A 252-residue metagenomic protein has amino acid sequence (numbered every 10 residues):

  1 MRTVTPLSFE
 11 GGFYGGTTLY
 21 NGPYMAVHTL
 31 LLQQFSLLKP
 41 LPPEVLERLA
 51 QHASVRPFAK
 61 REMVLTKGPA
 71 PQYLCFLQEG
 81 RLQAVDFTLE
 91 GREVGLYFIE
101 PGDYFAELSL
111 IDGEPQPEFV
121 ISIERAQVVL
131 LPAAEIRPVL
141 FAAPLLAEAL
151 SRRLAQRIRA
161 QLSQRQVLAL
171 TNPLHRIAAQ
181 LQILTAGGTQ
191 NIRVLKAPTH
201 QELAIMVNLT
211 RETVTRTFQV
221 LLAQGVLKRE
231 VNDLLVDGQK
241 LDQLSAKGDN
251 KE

Functional and structural regions predicted by a protein language model:
G12-A59, S109-I111: Cyclic nucleotide-binding regulatory module and flanking cytosolic helices
L37, E62-E124: Cyclic nucleotide-binding regulatory domains
V45, Y97-A155, R159: Cyclic-nucleotide recognition modules
E118, R137-F141, A160-L170, G187-Q190: Short helix-to-loop capping/linker segments positioned immediately adjacent to catalytic or ligand/cofactor-binding
L162, A169, P173-R176, Q180 (+1 more regions): N-terminal positioning helix adjacent to the helix-turn-helix/winged-helix DNA-binding module
P173, L184-E252: Phosphate-/nucleic-acid-contacting segments
